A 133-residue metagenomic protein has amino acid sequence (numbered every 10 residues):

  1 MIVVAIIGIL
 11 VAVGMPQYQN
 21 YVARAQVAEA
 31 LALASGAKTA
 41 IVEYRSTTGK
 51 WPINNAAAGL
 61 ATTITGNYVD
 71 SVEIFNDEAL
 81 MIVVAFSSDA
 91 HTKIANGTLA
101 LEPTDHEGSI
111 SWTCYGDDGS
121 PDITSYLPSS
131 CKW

Functional and structural regions predicted by a protein language model:
M1-E29, L33: N-terminal single-pass transmembrane signal-anchor helix
A30-T48: N-terminal alpha-helical signal peptides/signal-anchor transmembrane segments
S46-W133: Periplasmic/extracellular, small/polar-rich flexible segments of pilin-like filament-forming proteins
